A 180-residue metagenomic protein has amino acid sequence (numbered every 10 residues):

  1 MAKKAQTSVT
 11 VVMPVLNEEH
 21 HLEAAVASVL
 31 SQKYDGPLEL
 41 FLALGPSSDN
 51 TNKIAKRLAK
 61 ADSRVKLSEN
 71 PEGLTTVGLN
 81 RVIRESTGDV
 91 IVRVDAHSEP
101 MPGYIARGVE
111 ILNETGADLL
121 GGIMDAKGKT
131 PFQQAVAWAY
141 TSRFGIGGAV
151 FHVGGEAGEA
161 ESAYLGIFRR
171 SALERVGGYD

Functional and structural regions predicted by a protein language model:
S8-T10, E39: Cell-envelope/extracellular polymer assembly enzymes that use nucleotide-activated donors
H20-E23, D49-L58, G103: Acidic helix N-cap motif at the loop->helix transition within catalytic regions of sugar-transfer enzymes
A27-P37: Short, acidic, metal-binding catalytic loop of nucleotide-sugar glycosyltransferases
L44-K53, E72, D95-S98: A conserved acidic beta->alpha catalytic loop
N70-S86, R107, E156, A163: Glycine-rich, basic loop-to-helix element that forms the pyrophosphate-binding segment of sugar-nucleotide handling
I91: Short aromatic/hydrophobic "clamp" motif used to bind/position activated sugar donors
G103-A137, S142: Conserved donor NDP-sugar-binding/catalytic core segment of glycosyltransferases
K127, G148-F168: A recurrent flexible, glycine/aromatic-enriched loop bordering the glycosyltransferase active site that acts as
